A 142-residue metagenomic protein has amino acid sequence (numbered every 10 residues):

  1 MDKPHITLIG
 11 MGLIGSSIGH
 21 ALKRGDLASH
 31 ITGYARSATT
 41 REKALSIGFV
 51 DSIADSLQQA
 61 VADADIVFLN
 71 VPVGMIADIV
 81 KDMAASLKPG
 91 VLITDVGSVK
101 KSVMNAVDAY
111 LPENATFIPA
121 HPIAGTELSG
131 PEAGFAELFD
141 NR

Functional and structural regions predicted by a protein language model:
M1-A62: NAD(P)+-binding Rossmann beta1-loop-alpha1 motif at the extreme N-terminus of oxidoreductases
H20, R24, S46, K81 (+2 more regions): Short, well-ordered alpha-helices that flank and scaffold nucleotide-derived cofactor binding pockets
A28, K88-V91, E113-A115: A short helix->loop->beta-strand "cap" motif at the edges of active sites that frequently abuts
T32, A54, I93-T94, I118: Structural detector of well-ordered beta-strand residues that form the stable sheet scaffold of enzyme domains
R36, V71, V96-S98: Short beta->alpha hinge that forms the Motif I/post-I loop of the SAM-binding pocket
T39-T40, M75, K100-V103: Conserved short alpha-helix immediately C-terminal to the canonical SAM/SAH-binding motif I of Rossmann-like
L57-L92: Rossmann-like NAD(P)-binding element
Y110-R142: Rossmann-fold dinucleotide-binding core
